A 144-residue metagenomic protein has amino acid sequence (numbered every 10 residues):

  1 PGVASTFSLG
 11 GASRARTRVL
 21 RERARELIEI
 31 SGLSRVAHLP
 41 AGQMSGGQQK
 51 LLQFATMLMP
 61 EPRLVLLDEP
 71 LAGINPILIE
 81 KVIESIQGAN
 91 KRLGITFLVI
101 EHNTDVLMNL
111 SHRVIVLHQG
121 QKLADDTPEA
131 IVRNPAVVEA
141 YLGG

Functional and structural regions predicted by a protein language model:
G2-V36, I77, E84-Q87: Conserved ABC ATPase "signature" region
P40-M44: Conserved ABC ATPase signature
F54: Hydrophobic anchor residue at the start of the ABC signature
E61: Conserved catalytic motifs of ABC-family nucleotide-binding domains
V65-E69: Catalytic Walker B motif of ABC-type/P-loop ATPase nucleotide-binding domains
E101-H102: H-loop/switch region of ABC-family ATPase nucleotide-binding domains
